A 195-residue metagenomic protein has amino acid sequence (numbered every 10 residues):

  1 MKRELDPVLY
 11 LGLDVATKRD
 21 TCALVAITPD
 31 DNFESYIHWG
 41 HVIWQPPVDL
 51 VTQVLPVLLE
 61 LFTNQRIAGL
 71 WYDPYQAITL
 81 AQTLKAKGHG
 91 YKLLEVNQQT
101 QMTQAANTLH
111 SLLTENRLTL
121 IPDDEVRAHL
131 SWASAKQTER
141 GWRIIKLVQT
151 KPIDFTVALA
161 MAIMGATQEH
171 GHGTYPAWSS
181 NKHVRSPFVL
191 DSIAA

Functional and structural regions predicted by a protein language model:
M1-V96, T103, N107, L120-A195: RNase H-like, metal-dependent nuclease domains and their acidic two-metal-ion catalytic environment used
A105-E115: Short, surface-exposed amphipathic charged segments that create phosphate/polyanion-binding patches used for binding
